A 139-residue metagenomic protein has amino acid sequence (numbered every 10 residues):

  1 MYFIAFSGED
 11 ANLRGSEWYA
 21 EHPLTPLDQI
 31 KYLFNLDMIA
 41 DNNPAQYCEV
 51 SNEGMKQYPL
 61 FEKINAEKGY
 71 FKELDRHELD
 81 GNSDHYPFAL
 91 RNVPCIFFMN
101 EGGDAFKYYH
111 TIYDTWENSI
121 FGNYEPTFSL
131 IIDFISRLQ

Functional and structural regions predicted by a protein language model:
M1, A105-Q139: His/Asp/Glu-rich mid-to-C-terminal helical/loop segments that flank catalytic regions of hydrolases
S7-F106: Metal-dependent peptidase/peptidase-like ectodomains
